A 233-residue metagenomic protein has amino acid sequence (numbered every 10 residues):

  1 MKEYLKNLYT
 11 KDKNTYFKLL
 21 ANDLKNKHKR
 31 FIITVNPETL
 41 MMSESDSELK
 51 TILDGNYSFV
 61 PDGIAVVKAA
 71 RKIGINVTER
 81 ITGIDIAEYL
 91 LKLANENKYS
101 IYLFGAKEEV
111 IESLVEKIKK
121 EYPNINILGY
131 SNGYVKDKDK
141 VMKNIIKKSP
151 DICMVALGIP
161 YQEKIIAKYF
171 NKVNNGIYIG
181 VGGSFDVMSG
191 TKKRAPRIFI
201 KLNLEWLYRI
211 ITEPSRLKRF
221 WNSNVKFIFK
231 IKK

Functional and structural regions predicted by a protein language model:
M1-E79: N-terminal nucleotide/polyanion-binding subdomain common to many enzyme families
K29, Y99, V173-G176: A short helix->loop->beta-strand "cap" motif at the edges of active sites that frequently abuts
N36-L40, L157-Q162, S184: Short glycine-rich anion-binding loops that position phosphate/pyrophosphate groups of nucleotides and phosphorylated
A65-A70, R194-K233: A transmembrane-helix-recognition feature enriched in membrane-embedded lipid enzymes and envelope glyco-/phospholipid
V67-N144, K148: Conserved beta-alpha
V115, E163-K172: Short Gly/Thr/Asp-enriched flexible loops that form oxyanion-binding sites at enzyme active sites
G133-D137, N174-I210: Short, flexible loop segments at boundaries between secondary-structure elements
S149-M154, I159, N175: Proline-aspartate-enriched helix->loop->beta-strand connector
